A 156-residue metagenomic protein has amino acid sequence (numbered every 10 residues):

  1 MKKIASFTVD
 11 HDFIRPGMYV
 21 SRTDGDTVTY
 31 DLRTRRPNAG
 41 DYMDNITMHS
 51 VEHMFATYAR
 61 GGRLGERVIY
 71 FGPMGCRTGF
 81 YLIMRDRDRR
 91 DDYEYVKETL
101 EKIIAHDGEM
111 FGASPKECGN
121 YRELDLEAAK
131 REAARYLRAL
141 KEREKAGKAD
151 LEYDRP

Functional and structural regions predicted by a protein language model:
M1-N38, D150-P156: Non-catalytic terminal extensions that flank enzyme cores
D12-G17, A56-G65: Conserved alpha/beta core surface patches that mediate binding of polyanionic ligands
M18-V20, V68-P73: Generic structural motif
T27-R60, Y70-F71: Active/ligand-binding-proximal structured segments within catalytic/core domains that scaffold catalytic residues
Y42-T47, V68, I83-D91: Short coil/turn segments at secondary-structure boundaries
H53-G61, E98-A105: Short, intrinsically disordered, mixed-charge
L64-V68, G119-N120: Low-complexity, flexible helical/coil segments
P73-K145: Active-site-adjacent, His/Asp/Glu-enriched structural segments that form or flank metal-binding and acid/base networks
